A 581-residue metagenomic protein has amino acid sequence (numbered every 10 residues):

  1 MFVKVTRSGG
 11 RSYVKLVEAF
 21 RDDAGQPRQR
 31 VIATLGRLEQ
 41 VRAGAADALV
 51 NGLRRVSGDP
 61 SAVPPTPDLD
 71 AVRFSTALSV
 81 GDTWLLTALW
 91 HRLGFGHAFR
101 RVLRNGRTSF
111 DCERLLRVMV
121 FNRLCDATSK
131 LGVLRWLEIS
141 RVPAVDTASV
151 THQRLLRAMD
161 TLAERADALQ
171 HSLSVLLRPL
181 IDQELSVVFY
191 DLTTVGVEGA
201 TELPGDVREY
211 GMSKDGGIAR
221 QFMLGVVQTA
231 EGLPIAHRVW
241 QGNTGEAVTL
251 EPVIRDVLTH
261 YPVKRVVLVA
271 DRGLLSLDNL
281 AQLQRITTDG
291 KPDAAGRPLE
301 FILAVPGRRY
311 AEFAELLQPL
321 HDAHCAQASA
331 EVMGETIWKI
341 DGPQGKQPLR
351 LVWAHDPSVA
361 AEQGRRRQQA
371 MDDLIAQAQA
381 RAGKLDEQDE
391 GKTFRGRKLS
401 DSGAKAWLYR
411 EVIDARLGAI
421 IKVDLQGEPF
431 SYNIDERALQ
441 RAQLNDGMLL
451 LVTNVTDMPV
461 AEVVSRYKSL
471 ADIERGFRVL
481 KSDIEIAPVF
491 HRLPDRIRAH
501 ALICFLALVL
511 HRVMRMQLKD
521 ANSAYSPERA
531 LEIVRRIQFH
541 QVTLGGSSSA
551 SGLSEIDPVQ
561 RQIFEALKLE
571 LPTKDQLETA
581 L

Functional and structural regions predicted by a protein language model:
M1-R114: Conserved glycine(s) in the ABC-transporter nucleotide-binding domain "signature"
F2-V14, D23-R28, G96-L581: Anion-binding and metal-coordination hotspots
